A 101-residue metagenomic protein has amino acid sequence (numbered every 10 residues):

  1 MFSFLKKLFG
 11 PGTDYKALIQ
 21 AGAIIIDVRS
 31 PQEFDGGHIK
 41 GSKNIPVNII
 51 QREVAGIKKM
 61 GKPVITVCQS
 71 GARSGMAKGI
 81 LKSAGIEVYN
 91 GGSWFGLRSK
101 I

Functional and structural regions predicted by a protein language model:
F2-A21, P31-P63, A72-I101: Rhodanese-like catalytic fold shared by cysteine-dependent sulfurtransferases and DSP/PTP-type phosphatases
I24-V28: Short hydrophobic beta-strand that contains or immediately precedes a catalytic carboxylate
C68: Short cysteine clusters
